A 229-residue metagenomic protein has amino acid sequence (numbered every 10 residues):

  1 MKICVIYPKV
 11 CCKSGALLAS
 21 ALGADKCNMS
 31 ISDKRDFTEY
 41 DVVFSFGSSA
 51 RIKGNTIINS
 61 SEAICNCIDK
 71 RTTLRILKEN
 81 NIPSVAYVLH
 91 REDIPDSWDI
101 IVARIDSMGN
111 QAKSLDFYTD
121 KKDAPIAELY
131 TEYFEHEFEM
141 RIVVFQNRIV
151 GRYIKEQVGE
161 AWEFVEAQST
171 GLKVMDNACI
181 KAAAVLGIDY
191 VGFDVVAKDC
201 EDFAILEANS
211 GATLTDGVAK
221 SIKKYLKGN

Functional and structural regions predicted by a protein language model:
M1-I3, P8-C11, S30-S32, T38-Y40 (+7 more regions): Catalytic phosphate/metal-binding cores of nucleic-acid and nucleotide-processing enzymes, i.e., regions that mediate
K2-D96: Conserved N-proximal alpha/beta basic substrate-recognition cap immediately N-terminal to, or forming the N-lobe
V42-F44, V102-R104, I142-V144, D199-D216: A short beta-strand motif that forms the metal-chelation/ATP-contact edge of phosphoryl-transfer active sites
S48-A50, D106-M108, G211: Short glycine-rich anion-binding loops that position phosphate/pyrophosphate groups of nucleotides and phosphorylated
I58, E62, S107, A197 (+1 more regions): Short, glycine/acidic-enriched loop or turn micro-motifs at the edges of active sites
I58-N59, V85, V102, L129-T131 (+1 more regions): Structural detector of well-ordered beta-strand residues that form the stable sheet scaffold of enzyme domains
D106-A182: Phosphate-binding site of ATP-dependent enzymes
Q157-F203, N209, G217, S221-N229: A long amphipathic alpha-helix within ATP-dependent nucleotide-binding catalytic cores
